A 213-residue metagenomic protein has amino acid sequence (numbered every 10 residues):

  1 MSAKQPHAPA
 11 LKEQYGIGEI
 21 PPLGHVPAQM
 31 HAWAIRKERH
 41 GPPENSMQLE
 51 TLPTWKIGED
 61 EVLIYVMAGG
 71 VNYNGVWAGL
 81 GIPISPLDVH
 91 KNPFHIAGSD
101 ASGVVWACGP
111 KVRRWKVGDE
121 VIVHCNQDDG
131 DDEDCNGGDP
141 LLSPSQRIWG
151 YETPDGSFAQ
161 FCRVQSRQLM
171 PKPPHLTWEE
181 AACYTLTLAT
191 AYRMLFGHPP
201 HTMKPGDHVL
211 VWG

Functional and structural regions predicted by a protein language model:
M1-H31: Eukaryotic N-terminal low-complexity, Ser/Thr- and Lys/Arg-rich leader segments that predominantly function as
G18-P21, V89-H95, Q146-E152, F158: Short, P/G- and charge-enriched loop/turn segments at secondary-structure junctions
P27, K116, M203-K204: Short, flexible coil/linker segments at domain boundaries that flank nucleotide/cofactor-interacting
M30, D119, G206-D207: Nucleotide donor/acceptor-binding cores
P43-P53: Short glycine/threonine/proline-enriched tight-turn/helix- or strand-capping micro-motif at secondary-structure
P53-V71, P83-N136, Q168, P173-L176: Glycine-rich beta-strand-centered segment in the early N-terminal region that forms part of a ligand/cofactor-binding
N74-L80: Cytochrome P450 core scaffold surrounding the K-helix E-X-X-R motif and the conserved "meander" helix-loop region
W77, S99, Q127-L210: NAD(P)H dinucleotide-binding glycine-rich loop of Rossmann-like/cofactor-binding domains, especially the beta1-alpha1
